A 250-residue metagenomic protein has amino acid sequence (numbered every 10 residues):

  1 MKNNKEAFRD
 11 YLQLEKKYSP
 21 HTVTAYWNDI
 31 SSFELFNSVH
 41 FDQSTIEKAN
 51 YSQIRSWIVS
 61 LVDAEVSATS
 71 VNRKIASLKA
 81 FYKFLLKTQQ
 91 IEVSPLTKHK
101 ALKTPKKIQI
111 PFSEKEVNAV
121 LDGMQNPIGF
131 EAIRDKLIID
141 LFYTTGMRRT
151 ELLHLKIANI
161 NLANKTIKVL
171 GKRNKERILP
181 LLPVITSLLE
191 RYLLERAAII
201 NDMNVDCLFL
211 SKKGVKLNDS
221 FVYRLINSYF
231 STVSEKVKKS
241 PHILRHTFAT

Functional and structural regions predicted by a protein language model:
M1-T250: Conserved catalytic core of the tyrosine transesterase superfamily
